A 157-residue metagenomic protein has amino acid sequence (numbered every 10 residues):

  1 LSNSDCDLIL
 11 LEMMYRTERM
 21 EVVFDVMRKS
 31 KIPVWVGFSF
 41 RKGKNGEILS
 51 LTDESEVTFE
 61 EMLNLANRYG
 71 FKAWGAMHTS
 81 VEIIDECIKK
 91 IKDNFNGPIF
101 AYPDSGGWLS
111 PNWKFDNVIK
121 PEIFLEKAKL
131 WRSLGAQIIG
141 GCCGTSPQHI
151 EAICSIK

Functional and structural regions predicted by a protein language model:
L1-K157: Domain-level signal for soluble alpha/beta catalytic cores
